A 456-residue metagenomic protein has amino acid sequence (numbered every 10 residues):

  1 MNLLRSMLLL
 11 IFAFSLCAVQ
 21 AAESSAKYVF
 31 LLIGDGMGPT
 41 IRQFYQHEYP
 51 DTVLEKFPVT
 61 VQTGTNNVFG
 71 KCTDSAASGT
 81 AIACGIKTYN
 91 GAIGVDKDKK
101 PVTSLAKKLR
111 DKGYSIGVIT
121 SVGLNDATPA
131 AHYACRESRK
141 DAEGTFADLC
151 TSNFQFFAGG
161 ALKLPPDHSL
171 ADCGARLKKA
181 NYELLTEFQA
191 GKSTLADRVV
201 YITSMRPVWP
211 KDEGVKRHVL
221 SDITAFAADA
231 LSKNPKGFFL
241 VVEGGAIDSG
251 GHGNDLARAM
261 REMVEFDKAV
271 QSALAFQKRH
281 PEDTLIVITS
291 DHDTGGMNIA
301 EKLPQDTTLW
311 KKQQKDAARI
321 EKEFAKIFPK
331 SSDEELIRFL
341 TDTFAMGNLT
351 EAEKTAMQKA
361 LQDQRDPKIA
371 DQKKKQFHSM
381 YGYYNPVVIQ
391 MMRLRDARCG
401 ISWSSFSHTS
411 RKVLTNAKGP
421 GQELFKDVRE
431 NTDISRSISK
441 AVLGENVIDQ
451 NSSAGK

Functional and structural regions predicted by a protein language model:
M1-S6: Positively charged n-region of N-terminal signal peptides that target proteins for export
M7-S15: Bacterial N-terminal signal peptides
A18-A26: Boundary at the C-terminal end of the N-terminal hydrophobic targeting segment
K27-Y28, M37-T80, Y89, D126-G455: A post-motif C-terminal structural segment
I33-G34: A short glycine/threonine-centered beta-strand motif
A81-G85, K108-S115, T151, K278: Alpha-helix C-terminal capping segments
G94-V102: Glycine-rich anion/phosphate-binding loops
A106-K107, D111-A130, N446-Q450: Glycine-rich phosphate/pyrophosphate-binding loops and their adjacent beta-strand/loop elements at enzyme active sites
